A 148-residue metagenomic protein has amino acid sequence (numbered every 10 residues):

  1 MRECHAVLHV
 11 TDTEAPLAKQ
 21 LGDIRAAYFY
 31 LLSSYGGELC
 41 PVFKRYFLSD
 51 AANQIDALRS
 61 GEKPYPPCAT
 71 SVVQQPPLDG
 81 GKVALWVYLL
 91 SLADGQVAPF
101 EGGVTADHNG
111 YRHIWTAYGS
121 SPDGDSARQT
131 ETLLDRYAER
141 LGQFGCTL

Functional and structural regions predicted by a protein language model:
M1-L148: Short, polar/acidic, helix-capping and beta-turn segments at strand->helix junctions that line the mouths
